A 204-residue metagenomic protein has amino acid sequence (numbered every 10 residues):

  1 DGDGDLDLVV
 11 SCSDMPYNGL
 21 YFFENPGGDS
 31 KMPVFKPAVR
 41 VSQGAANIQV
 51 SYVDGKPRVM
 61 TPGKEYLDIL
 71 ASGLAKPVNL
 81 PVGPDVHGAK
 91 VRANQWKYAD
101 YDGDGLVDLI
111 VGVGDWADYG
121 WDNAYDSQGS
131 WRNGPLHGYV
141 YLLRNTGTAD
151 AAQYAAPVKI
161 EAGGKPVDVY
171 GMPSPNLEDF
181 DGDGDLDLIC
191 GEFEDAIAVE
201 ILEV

Functional and structural regions predicted by a protein language model:
D1-V204: Beta-propeller-forming repeat regions
